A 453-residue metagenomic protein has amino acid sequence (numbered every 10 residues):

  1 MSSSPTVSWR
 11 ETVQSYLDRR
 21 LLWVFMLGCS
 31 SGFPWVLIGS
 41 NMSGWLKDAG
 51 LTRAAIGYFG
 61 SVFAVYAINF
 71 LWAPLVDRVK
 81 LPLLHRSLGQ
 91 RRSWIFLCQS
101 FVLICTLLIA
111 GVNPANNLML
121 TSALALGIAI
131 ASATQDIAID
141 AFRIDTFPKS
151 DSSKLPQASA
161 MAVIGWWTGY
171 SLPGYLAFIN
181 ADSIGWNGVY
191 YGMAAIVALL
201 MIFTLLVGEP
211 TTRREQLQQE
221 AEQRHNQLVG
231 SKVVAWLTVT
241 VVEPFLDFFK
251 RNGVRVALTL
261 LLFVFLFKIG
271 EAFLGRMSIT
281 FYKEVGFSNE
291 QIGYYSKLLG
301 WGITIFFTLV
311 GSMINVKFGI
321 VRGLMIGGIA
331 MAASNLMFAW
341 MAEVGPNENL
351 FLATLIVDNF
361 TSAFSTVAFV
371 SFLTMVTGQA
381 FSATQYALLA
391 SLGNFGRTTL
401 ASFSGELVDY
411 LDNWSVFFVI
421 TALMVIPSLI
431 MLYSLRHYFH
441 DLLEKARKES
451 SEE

Functional and structural regions predicted by a protein language model:
M1-D18, I104, A110-A123, T134 (+3 more regions): Intracellular loop-helix junctions on the cytosolic face of multi-pass helical membrane proteins
T6-Y66, L258-F263, F267-F281, V285 (+1 more regions): Helix-loop boundary and gating motifs at the non-cytosolic
V65-W72, Y294-V316, G327, S334 (+1 more regions): Transmembrane alpha-helices of Major Facilitator/SLC transporters
N69-S87, A181, F306-G323, V408-D409: Helix-to-loop junctions at the C-terminal end of transmembrane segments in multipass secondary transporters
S93-A115, I329-P346: C-terminal ends and interior cores of transmembrane alpha-helices in multi-pass membrane transporters/permeases
T134-P148, A363-G378, L388: Intracellular juxtamembrane helix-capping segments at the cytosolic ends of symmetry-related transmembrane helices
R322-F369: C-terminal transmembrane helical hairpin of 12-TM major facilitator-type secondary transporters
V376-D409: A late C-terminal transmembrane helix in Major Facilitator Superfamily
